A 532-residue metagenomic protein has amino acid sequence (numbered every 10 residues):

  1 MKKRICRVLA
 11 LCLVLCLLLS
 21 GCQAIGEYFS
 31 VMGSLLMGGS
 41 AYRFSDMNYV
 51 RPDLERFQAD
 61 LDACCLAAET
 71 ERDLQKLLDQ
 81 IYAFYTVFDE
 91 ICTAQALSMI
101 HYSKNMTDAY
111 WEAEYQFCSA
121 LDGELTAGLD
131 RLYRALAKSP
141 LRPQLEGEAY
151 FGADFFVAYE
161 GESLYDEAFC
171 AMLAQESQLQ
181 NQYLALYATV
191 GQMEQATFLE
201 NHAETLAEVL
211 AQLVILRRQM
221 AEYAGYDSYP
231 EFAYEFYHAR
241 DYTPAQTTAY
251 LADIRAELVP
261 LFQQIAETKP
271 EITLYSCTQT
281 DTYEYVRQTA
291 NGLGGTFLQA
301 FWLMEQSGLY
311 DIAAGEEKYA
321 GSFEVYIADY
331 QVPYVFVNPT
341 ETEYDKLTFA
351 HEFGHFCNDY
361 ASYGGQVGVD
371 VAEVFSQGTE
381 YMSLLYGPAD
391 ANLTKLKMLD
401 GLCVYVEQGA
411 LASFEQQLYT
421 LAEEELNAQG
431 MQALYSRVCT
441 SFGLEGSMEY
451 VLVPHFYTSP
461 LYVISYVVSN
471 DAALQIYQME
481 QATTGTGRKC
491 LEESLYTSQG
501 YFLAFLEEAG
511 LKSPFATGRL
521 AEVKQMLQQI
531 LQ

Functional and structural regions predicted by a protein language model:
L13, L17-L19: Hydrophobic core
E27-D281: A well-structured
Y159, C357, A412, T420 (+1 more regions): C-terminal, non-catalytic "cap/extension" segments appended to globular domains
A256-E257, S362, V367-Y405, S469: Post-HExxH zinc-binding segment in Zn-dependent metallohydrolases
Y310-V332: Catalytic zinc-binding patch centered on the HExxH motif and its immediate surroundings that defines zinc-dependent
Y330-F349: Short pre-active-site segment immediately N-terminal to the catalytic Zn-binding motif
T348, E352, F356, Y360 (+1 more regions): Catalytic glutamate of the conserved HExxH
